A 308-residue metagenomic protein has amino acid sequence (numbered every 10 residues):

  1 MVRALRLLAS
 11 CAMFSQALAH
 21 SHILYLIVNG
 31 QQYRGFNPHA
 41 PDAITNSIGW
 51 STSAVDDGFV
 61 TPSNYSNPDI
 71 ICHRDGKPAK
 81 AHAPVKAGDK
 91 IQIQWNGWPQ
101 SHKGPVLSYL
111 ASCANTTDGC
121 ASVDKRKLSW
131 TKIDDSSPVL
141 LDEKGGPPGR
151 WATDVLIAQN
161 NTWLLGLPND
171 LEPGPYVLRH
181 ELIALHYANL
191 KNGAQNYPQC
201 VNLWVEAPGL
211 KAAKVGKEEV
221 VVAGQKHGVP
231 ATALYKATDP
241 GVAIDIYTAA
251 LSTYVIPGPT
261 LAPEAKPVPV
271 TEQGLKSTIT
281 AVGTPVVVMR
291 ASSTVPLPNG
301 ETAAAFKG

Functional and structural regions predicted by a protein language model:
V2-L7, S15-V106, C113-T162, L185-G308: Peripheral, solvent-exposed domain-edge segments that often transition into intrinsically disordered/low-complexity
D89, G174-P175: Surface-exposed loop/turn positions
L110-S112, N169, L182: Short, structured patches in soluble enzyme cores that scaffold and shape functional sites
L167, E172-G174: A glycine-anchored, Pro-Gly-centered beta-turn/N-cap motif
Y176-H180: A short tyrosine-centered beta-strand micro-motif
